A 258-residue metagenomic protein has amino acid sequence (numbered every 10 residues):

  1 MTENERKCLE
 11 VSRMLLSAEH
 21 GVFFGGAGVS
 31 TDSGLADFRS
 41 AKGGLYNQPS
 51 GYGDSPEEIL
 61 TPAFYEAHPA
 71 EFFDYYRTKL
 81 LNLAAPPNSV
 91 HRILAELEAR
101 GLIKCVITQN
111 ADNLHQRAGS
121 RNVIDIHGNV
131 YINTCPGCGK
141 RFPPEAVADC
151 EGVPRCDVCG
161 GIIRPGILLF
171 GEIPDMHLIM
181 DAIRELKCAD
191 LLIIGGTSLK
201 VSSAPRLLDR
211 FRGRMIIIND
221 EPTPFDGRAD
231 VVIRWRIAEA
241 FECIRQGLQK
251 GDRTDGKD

Functional and structural regions predicted by a protein language model:
M1-D258: Conserved catalytic core of sirtuin-type NAD+-dependent deacylases
